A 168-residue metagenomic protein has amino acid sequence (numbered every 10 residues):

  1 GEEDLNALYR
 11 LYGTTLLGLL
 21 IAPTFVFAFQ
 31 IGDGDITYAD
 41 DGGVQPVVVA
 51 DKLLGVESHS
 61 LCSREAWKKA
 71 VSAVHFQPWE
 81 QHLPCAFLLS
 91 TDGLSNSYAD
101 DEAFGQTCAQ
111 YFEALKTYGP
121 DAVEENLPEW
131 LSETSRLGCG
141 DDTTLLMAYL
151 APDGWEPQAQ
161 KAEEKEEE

Functional and structural regions predicted by a protein language model:
G1-E2, V48-V49, E168: Short glycine- and acidic-rich boundary segments immediately preceding or forming the N-terminal edge of structured
G1-T37, A73-E80: Catalytic core of PPM/PP2C metal-dependent serine/threonine phosphatase domains
G13, G32-G34, K52-G55, G93 (+2 more regions): Glycine-centered flexibility motif
I21-V26, G34-I36, G42-V44, L53 (+1 more regions): Short acidic/polar capping segments at secondary-structure boundaries
F27-F29, Y38-D40, S97-A99, E156-P157: Short helix/loop capping segments that flank catalytic or ligand/cofactor-binding pockets
F29-I31, Q45-D51, Q160-K161: Short amphipathic beta-strand/extended segments with alternating polar/hydrophobic composition
A39-W67: Glycine- and acidic-residue-rich phosphate-binding/metal-coordinating active-site segment common to enzymes that handle
S60, R64-E168: C-terminal catalytic subdomain
